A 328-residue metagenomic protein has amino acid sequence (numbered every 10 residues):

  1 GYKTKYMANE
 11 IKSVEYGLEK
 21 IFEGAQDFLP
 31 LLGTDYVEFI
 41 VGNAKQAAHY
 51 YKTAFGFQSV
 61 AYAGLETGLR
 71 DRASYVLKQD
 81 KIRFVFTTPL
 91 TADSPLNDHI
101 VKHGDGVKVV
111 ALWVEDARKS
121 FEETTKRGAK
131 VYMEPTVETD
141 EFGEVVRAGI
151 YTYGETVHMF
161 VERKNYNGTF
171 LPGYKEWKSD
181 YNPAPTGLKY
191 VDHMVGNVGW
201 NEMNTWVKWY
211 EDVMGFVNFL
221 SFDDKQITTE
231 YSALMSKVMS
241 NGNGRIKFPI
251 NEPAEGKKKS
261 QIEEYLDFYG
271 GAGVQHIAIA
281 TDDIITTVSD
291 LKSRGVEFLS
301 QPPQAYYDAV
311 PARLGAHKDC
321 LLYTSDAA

Functional and structural regions predicted by a protein language model:
G1-Y6: Short, Lys/Arg-enriched N-terminal segments with co-localized hydrophobic residues within the first ~10-30 amino acids
A8-K45, V107-V110, T169-V207, G270-I279: N-terminal beta-strand motif that seeds the catalytic metal site of vicinal oxygen chelate
A8-Y153, V161: An N-terminus-focused feature that recognizes amino-terminal "leader" regions
T34-E38, F57, F84-F86, V107-V110 (+7 more regions): Short, structured motif recognition centered on aromatic/hydrophobic residues
K45-V60, R118-Y132, E202-N204, K208 (+2 more regions): Extended intrinsically disordered, low-complexity coil regions enriched in Ser, Thr, Gly, Ala and often Pro
Y62-A73, L90-V109, R118, R127 (+9 more regions): A cross-kingdom feature marking solvent-exposed beta-strand/loop segments within repeated, beta-rich binding/scaffold
V107-V109, Y132-Q226, K237: Extended catalytic-interface subdomain
Y323-A328: Conserved small/polar residues in nucleotide/adenosyl-binding loops
